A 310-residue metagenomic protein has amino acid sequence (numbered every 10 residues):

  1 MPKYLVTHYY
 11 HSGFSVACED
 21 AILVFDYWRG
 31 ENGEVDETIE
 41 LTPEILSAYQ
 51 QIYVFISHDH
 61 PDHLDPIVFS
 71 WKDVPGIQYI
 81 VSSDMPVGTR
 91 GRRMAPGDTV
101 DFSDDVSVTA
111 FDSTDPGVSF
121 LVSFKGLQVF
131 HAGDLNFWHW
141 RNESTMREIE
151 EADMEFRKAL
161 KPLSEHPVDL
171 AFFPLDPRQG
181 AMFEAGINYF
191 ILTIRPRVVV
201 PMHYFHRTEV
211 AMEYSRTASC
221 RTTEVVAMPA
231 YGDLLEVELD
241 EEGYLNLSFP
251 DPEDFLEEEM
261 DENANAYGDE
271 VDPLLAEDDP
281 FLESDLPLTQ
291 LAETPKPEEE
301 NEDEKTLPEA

Functional and structural regions predicted by a protein language model:
P2-Y4, A17-L23, T99-V108, L121-V129 (+1 more regions): Beta-strand-turn-beta hairpins that frame and shape the catalytic cleft of phosphate-ester-processing enzymes
T7-H11, R90-F102, T114-P116, E184-E283 (+1 more regions): Binuclear metal-ion centers of metallo-dependent hydrolases, dominated by the metallo-beta-lactamase
H11, E31-N32, D59-L64, P86-T89 (+5 more regions): Active-site environment of divalent metal-dependent phosphoester hydrolases
G13-F55, P66-W71, L135-E165: Pre-active-site segment of Zn-dependent metallo-hydrolases
V24-D26, Q50-D62, I80-S83, F130-G133 (+4 more regions): Active-site neighborhood of phospho(di)ester-bond hydrolases with catalytic His/Asp-centered motifs
L41-D101: Active-site HxH/HxHxD metal-binding segment of metal-dependent hydrolases
Y49-Q50, V74, V106, H166 (+1 more regions): Structured loop/turn residues at beta-strand edges in well-structured enzyme cores
T114-L192: Active-site-proximal loop/helix segments of hydrolase catalytic cores
